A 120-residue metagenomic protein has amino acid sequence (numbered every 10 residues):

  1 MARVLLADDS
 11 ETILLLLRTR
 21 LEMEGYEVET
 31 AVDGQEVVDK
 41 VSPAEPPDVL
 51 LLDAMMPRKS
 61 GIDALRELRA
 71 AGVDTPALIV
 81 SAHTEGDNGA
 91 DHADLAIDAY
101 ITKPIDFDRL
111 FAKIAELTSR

Functional and structural regions predicted by a protein language model:
L15-M23: Charged docking surfaces used in two-component/phosphorelay signaling
G25-V32, K40: Short hydrophobic/Thr-rich beta-strand motif most characteristic of the beta2 strand and flanking loop of CheY-like
D33-E36, S60-D63: Acidic catalytic/metal-coordinating carboxylates
E45-L51: Active-site beta3 strand of CheY-like receiver
M56-R58, E85: The feature encodes the CheY-like receiver
D63, T84-I101, R109-A112: Alpha4 helix (beta4-alpha4-beta5 surface) of REC/receiver domains from two-component response regulators
D106: Receiver (REC) domain switch/active-site region of two-component response regulators
